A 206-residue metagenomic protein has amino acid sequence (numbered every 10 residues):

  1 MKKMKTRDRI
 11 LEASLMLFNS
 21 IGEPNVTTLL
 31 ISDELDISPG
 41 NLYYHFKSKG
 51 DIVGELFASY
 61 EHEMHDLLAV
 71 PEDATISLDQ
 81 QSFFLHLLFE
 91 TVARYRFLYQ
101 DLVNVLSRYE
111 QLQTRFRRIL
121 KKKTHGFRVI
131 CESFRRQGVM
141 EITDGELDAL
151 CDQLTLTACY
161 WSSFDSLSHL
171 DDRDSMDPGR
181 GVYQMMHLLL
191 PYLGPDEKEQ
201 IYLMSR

Functional and structural regions predicted by a protein language model:
T6-A13, L150: N-terminal positioning helix adjacent to the helix-turn-helix/winged-helix DNA-binding module
R9, L17, I21-E55: Helix-turn-helix
A58-M64: Short, basic, alpha-helical segments at the C-terminal edge of helix-turn-helix-like DNA-binding modules
L68-P71, Y99-L106, F134, G138 (+1 more regions): Secondary-structure edge/capping motif, primarily at the C-terminal ends of alpha-helices and the immediately following
A69-R94: Hydrophobic alpha-helical connector segments
A93-T114, V129-S133: Amphipathic alpha-helical segments used for helix-helix packing
Q111-Q137, D148-S163, R180-P191: Amphipathic alpha-helical packing segments from all-alpha helical-bundle domains
S163, L167-R206: C-terminal peripheral helix-coil segments that are non-catalytic and often amphipathic
